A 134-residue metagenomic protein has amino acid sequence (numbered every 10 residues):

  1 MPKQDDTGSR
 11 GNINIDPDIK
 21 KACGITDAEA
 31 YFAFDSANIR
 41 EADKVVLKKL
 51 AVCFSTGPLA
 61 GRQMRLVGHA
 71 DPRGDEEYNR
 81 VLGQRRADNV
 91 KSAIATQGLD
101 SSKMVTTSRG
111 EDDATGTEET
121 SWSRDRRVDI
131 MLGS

Functional and structural regions predicted by a protein language model:
M1-Q63: Periplasmic peptidoglycan-binding/tethering modules of Gram-negative envelope proteins
V67-S134: Periplasmic OmpA-like peptidoglycan-binding domain that tethers envelope proteins to the cell wall
